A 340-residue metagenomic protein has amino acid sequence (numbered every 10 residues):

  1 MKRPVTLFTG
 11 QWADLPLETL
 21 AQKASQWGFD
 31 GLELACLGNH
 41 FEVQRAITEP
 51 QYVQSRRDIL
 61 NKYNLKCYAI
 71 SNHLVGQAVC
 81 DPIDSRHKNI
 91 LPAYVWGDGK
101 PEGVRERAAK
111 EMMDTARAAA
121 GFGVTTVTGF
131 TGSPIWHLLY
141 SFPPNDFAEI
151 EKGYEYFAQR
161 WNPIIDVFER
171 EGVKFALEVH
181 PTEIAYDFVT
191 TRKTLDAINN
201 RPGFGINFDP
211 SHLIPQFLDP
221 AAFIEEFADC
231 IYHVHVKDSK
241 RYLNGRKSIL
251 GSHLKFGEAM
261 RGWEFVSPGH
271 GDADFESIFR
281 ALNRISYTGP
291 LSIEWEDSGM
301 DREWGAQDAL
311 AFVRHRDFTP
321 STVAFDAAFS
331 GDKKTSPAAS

Functional and structural regions predicted by a protein language model:
P4-V5, G31, I70, N145 (+3 more regions): Acidic/histidine-rich catalytic cores of soluble enzymes
L7, A24, L32, L60 (+11 more regions): Conserved, mostly hydrophobic/aromatic
F8-W12, A35-N39, N72-V75, G132-P134 (+4 more regions): Active-site beta-loop-alpha junctions enriched in small/polar residues
A13-A24, R107-A118, P215-E225, F275-I278: Short, acidic/polar
D14, K23, K62, V79-G205: Active-site acidic/histidine proton-transfer and metal-coordination neighborhood in alpha/beta enzyme cores
E18-G38, F122-G123: Catalytic domains of carbohydrate-active enzymes, especially glycoside hydrolases
A35-R57, G76, T131-L138: Glycine-rich, proline-tolerant flexible connector loops at the mouths of alpha/beta enzymes
R302-V323, F329: C-terminal helical cap(s) of enzyme catalytic domains, especially alpha/beta-barrels
